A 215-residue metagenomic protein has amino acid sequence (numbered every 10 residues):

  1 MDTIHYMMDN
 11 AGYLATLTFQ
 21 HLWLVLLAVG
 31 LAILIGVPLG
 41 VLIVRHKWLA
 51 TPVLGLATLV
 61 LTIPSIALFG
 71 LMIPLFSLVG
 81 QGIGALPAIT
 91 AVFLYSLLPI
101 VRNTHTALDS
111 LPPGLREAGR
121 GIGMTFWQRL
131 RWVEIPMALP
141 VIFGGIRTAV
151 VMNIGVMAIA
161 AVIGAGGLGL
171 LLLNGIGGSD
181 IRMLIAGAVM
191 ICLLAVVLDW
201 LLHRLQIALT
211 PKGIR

Functional and structural regions predicted by a protein language model:
G12-W23, L54-L61, I73, S77 (+4 more regions): Alpha-helical membrane-interface segments at transmembrane helix boundaries
L14-L42: Transmembrane alpha-helix signature in integral membrane proteins
T16-L24, L71-P99, L139, M183 (+1 more regions): Loop-to-helix entry region at the N-terminal start of transmembrane alpha-helices in multi-pass membrane transporters
L39-M72, V92, L97, R102-T106: Cytoplasmic-entry segments and transmembrane alpha-helices of multi-pass inner-membrane transporters
N103-I142: Short cytoplasmic-facing helical segments at TM-TM junctions of multi-pass membrane proteins
W127-I159, A186: Transmembrane alpha-helices
L168-R204: Hydrophobic alpha-helical transmembrane segments of polytopic membrane proteins
Q206-R215: Short cytosolic juxtamembrane segments of multi-pass membrane proteins
